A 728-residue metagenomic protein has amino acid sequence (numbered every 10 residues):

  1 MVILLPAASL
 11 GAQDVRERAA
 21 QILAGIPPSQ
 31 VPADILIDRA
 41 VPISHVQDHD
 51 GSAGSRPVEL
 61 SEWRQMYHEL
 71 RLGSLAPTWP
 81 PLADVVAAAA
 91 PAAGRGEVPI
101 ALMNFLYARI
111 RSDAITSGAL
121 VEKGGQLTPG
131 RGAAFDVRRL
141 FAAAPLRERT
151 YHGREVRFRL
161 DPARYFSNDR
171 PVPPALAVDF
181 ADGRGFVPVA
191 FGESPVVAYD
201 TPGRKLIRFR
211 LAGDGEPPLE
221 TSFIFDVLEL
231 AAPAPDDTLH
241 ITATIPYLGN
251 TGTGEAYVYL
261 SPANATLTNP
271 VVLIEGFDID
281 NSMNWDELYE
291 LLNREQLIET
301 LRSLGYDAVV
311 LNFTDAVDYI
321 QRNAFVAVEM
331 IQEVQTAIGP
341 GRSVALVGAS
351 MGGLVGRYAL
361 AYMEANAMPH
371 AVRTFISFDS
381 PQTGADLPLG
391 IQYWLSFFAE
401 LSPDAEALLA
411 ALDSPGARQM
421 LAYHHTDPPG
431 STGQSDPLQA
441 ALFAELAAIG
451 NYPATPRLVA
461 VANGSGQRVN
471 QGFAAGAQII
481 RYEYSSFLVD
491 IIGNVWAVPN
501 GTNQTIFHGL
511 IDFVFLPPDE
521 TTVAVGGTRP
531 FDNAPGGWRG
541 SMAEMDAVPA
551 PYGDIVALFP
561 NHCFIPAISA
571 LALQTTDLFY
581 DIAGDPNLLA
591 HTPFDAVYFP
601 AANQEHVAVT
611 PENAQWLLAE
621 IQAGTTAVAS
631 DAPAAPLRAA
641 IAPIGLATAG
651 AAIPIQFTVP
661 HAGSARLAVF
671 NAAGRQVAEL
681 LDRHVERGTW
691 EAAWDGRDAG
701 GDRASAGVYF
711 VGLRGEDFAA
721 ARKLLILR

Functional and structural regions predicted by a protein language model:
Q13-E255, E620-T626: Extracellular/lumenal mature domains of secreted and surface-exposed proteins
R170-P174, V659-S664: Short proline/glycine-enriched turn/loop motifs at strand-loop junctions of beta-rich domains
G249-G305: Short, surface-exposed "cap/lid" segments of acyl-processing enzymes
A324-L446, G466-D512: Serine-dependent carboxylesterase/thioesterase catalytic core of lipase-like alpha/beta-hydrolase/SGNH enzymes
P456-T625: C-terminal subdomain of alpha/beta-hydrolase-fold enzymes, centered on the catalytic histidine and its supporting
T625-A652, P660: Residue-level detector of functionally pivotal "anchor" positions at catalytic/ligand-binding pockets or at interdomain
P654-Q656, P660-A662, L681-E716: Short, surface-exposed loop/turn motifs with a glycine/proline- and acidic-biased composition
V669-V677, Y709: Short, glycine-anchored, charge-dense loop/turn motifs used at functional sites
